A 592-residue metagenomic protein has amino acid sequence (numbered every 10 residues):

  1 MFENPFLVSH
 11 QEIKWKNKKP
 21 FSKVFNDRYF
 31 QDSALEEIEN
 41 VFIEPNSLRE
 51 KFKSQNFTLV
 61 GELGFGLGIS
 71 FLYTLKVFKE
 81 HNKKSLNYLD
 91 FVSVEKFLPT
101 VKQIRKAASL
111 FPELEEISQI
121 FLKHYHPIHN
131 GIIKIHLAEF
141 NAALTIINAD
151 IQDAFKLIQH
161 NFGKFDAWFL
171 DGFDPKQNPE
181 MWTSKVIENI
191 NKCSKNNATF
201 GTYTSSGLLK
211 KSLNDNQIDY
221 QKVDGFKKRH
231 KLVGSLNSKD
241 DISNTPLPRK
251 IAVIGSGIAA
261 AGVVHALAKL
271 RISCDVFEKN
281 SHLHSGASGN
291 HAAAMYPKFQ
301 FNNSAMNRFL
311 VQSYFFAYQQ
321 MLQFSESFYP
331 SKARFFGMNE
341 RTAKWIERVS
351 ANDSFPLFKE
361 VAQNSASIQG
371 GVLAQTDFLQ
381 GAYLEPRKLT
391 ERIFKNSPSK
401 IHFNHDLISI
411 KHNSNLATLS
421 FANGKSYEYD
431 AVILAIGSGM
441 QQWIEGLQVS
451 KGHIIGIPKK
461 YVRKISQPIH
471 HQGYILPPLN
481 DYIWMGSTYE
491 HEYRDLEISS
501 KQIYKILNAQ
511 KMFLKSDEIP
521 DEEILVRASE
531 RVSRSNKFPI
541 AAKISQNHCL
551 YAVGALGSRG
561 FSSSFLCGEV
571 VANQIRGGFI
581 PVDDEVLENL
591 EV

Functional and structural regions predicted by a protein language model:
M1-L59, K76-L110: Rossmann-like AdoMet
K53-G163, S184: The AdoMet/dcAdoMet-binding core of the Class I SAM-like
E115, F301-S304, E326-F335, E360-F394 (+2 more regions): Helix-loop-beta segment of a Rossmann-like dinucleotide-binding subdomain
G201, S304-S313, E340-R341, Q375-R392 (+2 more regions): Short beta-strand to alpha-helix junction loop
V233-G234, K239-L270, K279, A287-A294 (+3 more regions): Active-site substrate-recognition segment that forms the wall of the catalytic cavity or substrate channel
A292-I368, V372: Dinucleotide-binding Rossmann-like beta1-alpha1 core, especially the glycine-rich loop that anchors the ADP
T376-F421, Y427, A431, A435: Helical element adjacent to the flavin cofactor pocket in flavoenzyme catalytic cores
D521-V592: C-terminal catalytic lobe of FAD-dependent flavoproteins
